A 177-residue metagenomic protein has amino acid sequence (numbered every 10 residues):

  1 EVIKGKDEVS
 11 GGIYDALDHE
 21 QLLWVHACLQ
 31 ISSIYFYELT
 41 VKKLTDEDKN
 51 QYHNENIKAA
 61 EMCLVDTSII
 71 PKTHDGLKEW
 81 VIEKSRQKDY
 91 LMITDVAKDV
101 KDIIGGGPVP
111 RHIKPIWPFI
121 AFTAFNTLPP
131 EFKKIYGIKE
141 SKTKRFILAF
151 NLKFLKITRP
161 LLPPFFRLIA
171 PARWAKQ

Functional and structural regions predicted by a protein language model:
E1-Q177: Mature, function-bearing regions of proteins
